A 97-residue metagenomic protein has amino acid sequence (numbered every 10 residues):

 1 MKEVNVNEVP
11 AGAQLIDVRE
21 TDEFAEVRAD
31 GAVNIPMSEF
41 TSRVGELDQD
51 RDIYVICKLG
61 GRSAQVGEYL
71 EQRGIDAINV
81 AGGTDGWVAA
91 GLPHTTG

Functional and structural regions predicted by a protein language model:
M1-Q14, V18-D52, G61-G97: Rhodanese-like catalytic fold shared by cysteine-dependent sulfurtransferases and DSP/PTP-type phosphatases
I56: Short, surface-exposed ligand- or partner-binding patches at beta-edge/loop junctions that are enriched in aromatics
